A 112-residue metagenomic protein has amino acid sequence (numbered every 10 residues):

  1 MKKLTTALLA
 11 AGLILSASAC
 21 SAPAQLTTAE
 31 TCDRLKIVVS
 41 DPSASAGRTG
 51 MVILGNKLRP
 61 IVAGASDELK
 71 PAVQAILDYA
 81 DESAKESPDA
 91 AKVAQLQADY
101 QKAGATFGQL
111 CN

Functional and structural regions predicted by a protein language model:
M1-C20: Sec-dependent bacterial lipoprotein signal peptides
S21-P23, N112: Bacterial signal peptide processing site
P23-E30: N-terminal helix-cap/turn-to-beta initiation motif at the start of protein domains
D33, I37, D41-A98, K102-Q109: Surface-exposed, polar/charged faces of alpha-helical domains in mature secreted/periplasmic/lumenal proteins
